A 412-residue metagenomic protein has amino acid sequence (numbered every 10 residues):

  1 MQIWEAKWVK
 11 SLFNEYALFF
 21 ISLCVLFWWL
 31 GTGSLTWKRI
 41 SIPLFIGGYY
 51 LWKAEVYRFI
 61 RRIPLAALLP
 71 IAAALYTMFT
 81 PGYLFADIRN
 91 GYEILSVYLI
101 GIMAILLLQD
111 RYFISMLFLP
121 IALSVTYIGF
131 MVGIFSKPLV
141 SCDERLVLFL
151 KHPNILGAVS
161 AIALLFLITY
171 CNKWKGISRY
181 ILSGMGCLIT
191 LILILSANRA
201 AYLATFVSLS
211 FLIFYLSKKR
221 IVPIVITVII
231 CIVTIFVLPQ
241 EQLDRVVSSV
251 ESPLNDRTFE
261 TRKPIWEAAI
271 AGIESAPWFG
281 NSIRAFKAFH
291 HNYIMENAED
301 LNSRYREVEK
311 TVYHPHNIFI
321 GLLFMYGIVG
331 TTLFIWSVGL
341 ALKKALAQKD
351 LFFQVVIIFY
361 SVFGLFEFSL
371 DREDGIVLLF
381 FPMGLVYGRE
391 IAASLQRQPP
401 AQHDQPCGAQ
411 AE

Functional and structural regions predicted by a protein language model:
M1-F79, F85-A86, L99, L106-Y112 (+3 more regions): Transmembrane signal-anchor hairpin modules in multi-pass inner-membrane enzymes, especially those that act on
A17-C24, Y313, K343-F366, I376 (+1 more regions): Loop-to-helix entry and N-terminal half of a specific, functionally important transmembrane alpha helix in multi-pass
L35, F85-R89, E144, L148-P153 (+3 more regions): Membrane-interface catalytic loops of GT-C/OST-like multi-pass glycosylation enzymes that act
K38-Y49, R89-I102, I128, N154-Y170 (+7 more regions): Hydrophobic core segments of transmembrane alpha-helices in multi-pass, intramembrane catalytic enzymes
A54-V56, I181, F214, R220-V225 (+1 more regions): Hydrophobic transmembrane alpha-helices and their immediate junctions
Y112-C142, L148-L216, T227, V237 (+3 more regions): Alpha-helical transmembrane segments of multi-pass inner-membrane proteins
L216-L254, E267-S275, I283: A membrane-periplasm/extracellular boundary helix in multi-pass inner-membrane enzymes that assemble envelope glycans
N255-E267, S275, F279-Y326: Long extracytoplasmic/lumenal interhelical loops at the membrane interface of multi-pass membrane proteins
